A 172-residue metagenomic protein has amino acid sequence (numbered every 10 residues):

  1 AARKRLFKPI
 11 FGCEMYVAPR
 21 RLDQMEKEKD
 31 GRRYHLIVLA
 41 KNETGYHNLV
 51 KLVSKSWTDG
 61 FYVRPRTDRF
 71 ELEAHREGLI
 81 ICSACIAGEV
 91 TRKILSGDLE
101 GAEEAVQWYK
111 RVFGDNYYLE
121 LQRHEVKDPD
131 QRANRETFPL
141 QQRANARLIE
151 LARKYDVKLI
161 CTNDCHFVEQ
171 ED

Functional and structural regions predicted by a protein language model:
A1-D172: Phosphodiester-processing cores and adjacent nucleic acid-binding clamps
